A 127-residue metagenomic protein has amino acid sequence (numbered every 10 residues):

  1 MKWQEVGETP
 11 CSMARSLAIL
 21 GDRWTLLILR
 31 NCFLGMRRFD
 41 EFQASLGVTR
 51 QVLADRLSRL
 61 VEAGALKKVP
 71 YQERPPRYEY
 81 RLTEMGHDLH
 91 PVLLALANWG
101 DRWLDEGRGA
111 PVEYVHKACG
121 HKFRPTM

Functional and structural regions predicted by a protein language model:
M1-E8: N-terminal intrinsically disordered/low-complexity leader segments
C11-T49: N-terminal helix-turn-helix DNA-binding core of bacterial DNA-binding proteins
L17-L20, L26-L27, L53, L57-L60 (+3 more regions): Generic leucine side-chain signal with a strong bias for well-ordered alpha-helical environments
G21, Q72-A95: Basic, amphipathic "hinge/linker" alpha-helix immediately C-terminal to the N-terminal HTH DNA-binding motif
L29, R37-F42, L57, V92 (+2 more regions): Extended, folded domain segments that form the structural surfaces/walls around functional sites
F39, Q43-Y71: Canonical helix-turn-helix DNA-binding module
S45, E79-R81, V115: Short aromatic/hydrophobic contact patches that present stacked aromatics for nucleic-acid/ligand binding
L94, N98-M127: C-terminal regulatory/oligomerization modules of transcriptional regulators
